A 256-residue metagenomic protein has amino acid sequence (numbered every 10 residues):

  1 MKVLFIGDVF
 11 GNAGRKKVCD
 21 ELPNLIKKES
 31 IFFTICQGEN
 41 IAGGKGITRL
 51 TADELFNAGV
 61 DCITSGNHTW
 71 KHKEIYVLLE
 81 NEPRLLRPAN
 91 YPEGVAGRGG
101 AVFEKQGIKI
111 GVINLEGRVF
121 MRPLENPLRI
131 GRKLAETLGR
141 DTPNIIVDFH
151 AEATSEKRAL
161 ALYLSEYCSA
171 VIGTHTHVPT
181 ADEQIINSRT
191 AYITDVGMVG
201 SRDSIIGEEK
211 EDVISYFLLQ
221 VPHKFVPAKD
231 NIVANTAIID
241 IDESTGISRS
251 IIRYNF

Functional and structural regions predicted by a protein language model:
M1-F256: Acidic, metal/ion-coordinating pockets
